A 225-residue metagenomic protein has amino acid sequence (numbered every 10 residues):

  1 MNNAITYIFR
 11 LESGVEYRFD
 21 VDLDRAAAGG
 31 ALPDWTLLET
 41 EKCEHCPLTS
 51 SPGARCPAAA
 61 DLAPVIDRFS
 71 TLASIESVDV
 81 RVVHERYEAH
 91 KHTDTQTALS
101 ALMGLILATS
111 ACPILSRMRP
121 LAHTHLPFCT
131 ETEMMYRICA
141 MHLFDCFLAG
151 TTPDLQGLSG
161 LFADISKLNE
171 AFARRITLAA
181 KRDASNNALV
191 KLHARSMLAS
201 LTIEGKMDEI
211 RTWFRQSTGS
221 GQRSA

Functional and structural regions predicted by a protein language model:
M1-S51: N-terminal ordered "arm"
Y7-F9, L62, V78-V82: Generic structural hydrophobic/aromatic packing signal, biased to beta-strands
D22, P33-D34, A58, C112 (+3 more regions): Serine/threonine-rich low-complexity intrinsically disordered regions
R25-A27, W35-L37, D61-P64, V80 (+1 more regions): Generic alpha-helical propensity signal that fires on short helical segments and nearby coil/disordered stretches
G29, S51-A54, R86-H90: Residues in flexible loops and secondary-structure boundaries
T36-I75: A short, charged
I66-T177: Mixed-charge (acidic/basic) macromolecular-recognition segments
M141-A225: Conserved phosphate-interacting/catalytic interface
